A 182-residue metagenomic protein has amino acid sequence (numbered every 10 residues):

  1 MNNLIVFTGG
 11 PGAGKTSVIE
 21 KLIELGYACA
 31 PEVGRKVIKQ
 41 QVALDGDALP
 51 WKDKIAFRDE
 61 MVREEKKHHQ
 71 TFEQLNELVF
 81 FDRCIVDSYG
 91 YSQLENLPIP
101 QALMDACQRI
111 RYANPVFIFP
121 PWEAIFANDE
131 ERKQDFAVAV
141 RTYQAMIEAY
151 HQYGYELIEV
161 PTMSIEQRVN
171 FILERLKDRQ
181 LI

Functional and structural regions predicted by a protein language model:
M1-L4: Pre-Walker A (Motif I) flank of P-loop NTPase domains
F7: Hydrophobic anchor at the beta1->P-loop junction of P-loop NTPases
G12: Walker A (P-loop) phosphate-binding loop of P-loop NTPases
K15: Conserved lysine of the Walker
I23-E64: Conserved substrate/cofactor phosphate-moiety recognition/catalytic segment in nucleotide-dependent phosphotransferases
R58-R111, F126: Glycine-rich phosphate-binding loop used to anchor ATP phosphates in small-molecule kinases, encompassing both
N96-M163: A glycine- and Lys/Arg-enriched "phosphate-lid" helix/loop adjacent to the NTP-binding pocket of small-molecule kinases
